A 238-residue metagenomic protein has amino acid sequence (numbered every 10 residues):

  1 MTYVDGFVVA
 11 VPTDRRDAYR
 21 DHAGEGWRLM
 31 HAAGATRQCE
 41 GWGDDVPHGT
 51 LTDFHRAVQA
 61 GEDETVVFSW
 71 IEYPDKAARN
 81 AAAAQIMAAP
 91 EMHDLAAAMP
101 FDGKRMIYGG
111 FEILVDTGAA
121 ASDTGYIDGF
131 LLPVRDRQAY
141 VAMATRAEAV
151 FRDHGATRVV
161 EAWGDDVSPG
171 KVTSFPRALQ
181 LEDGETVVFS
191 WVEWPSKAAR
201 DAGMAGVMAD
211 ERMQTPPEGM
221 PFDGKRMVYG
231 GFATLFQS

Functional and structural regions predicted by a protein language model:
M1-W27, H31-A33: Hydrophobic, helix-prone linear segments
V4-V11, T50-Q85, Y126-V134, K171-V207: Short, well-ordered beta-strand segments in beta-rich or mixed alpha/beta enzyme and ligand-binding folds
V8-A10, A120-R158: Surface-exposed interaction/gating patches
R15-D17, K76-R79, M92-H93, R137-Y140 (+2 more regions): Short loop/beta submotifs within extracellular cysteine-rich repeat domains
A18-H31, V66-F68, A139-R152, V187-W191: Generic detector of contiguous secondary-structure segments
R20-G26, A82-P90, A142-A147, G203-E211: Short amphipathic alpha-helices in soluble, non-transmembrane regions that often serve as interface/regulatory elements
W27, W42, W70, W163 (+1 more regions): A residue-identity detector for tryptophan
H31, R37-E62, A88-T124, R152 (+2 more regions): Glycine-rich beta-strand-turn "strand-cap" elements at beta-sheet edges
